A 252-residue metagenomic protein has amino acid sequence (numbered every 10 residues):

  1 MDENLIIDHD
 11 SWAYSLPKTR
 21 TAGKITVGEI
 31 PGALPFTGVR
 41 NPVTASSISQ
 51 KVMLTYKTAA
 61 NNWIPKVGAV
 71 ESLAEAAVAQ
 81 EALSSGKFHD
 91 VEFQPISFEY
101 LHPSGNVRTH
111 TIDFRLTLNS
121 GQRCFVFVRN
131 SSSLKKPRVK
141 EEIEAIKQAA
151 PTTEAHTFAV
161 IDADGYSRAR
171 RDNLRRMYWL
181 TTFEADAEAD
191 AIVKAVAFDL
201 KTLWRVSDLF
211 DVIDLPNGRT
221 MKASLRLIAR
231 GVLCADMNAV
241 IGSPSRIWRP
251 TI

Functional and structural regions predicted by a protein language model:
M1-I252: Electrostatic, structured charged patches in enzyme active sites and in nucleic-acid/phosphate-binding
